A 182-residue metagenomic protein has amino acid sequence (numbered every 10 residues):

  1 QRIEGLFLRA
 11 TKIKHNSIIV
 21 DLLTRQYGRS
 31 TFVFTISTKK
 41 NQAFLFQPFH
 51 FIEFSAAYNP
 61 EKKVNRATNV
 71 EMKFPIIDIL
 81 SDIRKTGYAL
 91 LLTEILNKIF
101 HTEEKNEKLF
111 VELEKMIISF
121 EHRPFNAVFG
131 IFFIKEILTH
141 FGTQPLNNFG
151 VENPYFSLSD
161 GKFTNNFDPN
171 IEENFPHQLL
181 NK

Functional and structural regions predicted by a protein language model:
Q1-I18, L23-K182: Non-catalytic alpha-helical scaffolds and adjoining flexible linkers that form interface surfaces for assembly
